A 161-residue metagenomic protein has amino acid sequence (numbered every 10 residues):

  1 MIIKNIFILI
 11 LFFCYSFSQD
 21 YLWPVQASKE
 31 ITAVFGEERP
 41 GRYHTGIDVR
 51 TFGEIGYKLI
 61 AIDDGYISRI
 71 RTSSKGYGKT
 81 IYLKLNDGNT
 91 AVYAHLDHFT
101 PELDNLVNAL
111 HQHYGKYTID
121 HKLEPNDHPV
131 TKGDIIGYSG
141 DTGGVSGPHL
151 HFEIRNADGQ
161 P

Functional and structural regions predicted by a protein language model:
I2-C14: Sec-dependent N-terminal signal peptides
F17-T90, D97-E102, K116-T118, L123-N126 (+3 more regions): Surface-exposed, glycine-biased beta-strand/turn segments
V107-T118: A solvent-exposed, charged loop/short amphipathic helix patch at secondary-structure junctions
G147-I154: Histidine-centered catalytic micro-motifs
